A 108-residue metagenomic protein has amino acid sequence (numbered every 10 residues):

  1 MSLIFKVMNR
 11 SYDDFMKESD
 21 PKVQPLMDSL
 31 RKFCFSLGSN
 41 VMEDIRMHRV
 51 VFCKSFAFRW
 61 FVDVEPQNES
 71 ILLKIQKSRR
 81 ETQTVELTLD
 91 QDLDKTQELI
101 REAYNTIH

Functional and structural regions predicted by a protein language model:
M1-H108: Charge-dense, helix-prone N-terminal extensions
